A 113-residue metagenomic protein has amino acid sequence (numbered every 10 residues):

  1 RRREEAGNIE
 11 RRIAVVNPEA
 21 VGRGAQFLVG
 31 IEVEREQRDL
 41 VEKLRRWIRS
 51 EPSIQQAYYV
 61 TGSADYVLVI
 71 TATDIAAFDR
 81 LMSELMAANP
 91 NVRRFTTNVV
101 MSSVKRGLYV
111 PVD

Functional and structural regions predicted by a protein language model:
R1-D113: A compositional/biophysical signature of low hydrophobicity enriched in polar/charged and small residues
